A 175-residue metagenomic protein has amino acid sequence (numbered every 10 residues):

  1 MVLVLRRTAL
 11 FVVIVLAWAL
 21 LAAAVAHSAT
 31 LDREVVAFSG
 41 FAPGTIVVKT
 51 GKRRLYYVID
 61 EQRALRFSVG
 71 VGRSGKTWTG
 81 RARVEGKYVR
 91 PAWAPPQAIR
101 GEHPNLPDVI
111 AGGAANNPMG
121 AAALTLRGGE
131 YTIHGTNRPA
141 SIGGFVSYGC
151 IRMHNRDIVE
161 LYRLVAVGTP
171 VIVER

Functional and structural regions predicted by a protein language model:
V2-V13: Bacterial N-terminal signal peptides that target proteins for export
T8-A9, V35, R83-E85, A111: Small/flexible residues
F11-A22: Bacterial N-terminal signal peptides
A22-A24, G51, G120: Generic detector of short, well-ordered, non-transmembrane alpha-helical segments enriched in hydrophobic residues
S28-K76: N-terminal secretory signal peptides
F41, E61-R66, R73-R81, Y88 (+1 more regions): Exported/periplasmic cell-wall-interacting domains
R54-Y56, R83, T132: General beta-strand recognition
